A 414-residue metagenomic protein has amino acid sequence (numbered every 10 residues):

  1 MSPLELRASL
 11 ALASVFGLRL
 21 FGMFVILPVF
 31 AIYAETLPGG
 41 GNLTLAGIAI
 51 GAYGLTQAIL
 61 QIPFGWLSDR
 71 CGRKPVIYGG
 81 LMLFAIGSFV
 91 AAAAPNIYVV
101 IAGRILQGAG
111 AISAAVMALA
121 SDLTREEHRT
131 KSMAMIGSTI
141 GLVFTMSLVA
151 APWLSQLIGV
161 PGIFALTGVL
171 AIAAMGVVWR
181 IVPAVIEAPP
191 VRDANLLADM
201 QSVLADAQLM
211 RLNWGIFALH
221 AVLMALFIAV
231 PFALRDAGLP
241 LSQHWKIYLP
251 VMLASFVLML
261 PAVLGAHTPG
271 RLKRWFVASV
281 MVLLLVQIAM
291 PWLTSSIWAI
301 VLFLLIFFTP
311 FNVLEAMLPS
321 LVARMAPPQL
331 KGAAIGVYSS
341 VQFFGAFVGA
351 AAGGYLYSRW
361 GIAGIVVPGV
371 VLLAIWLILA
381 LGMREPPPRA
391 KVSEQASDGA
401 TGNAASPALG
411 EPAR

Functional and structural regions predicted by a protein language model:
M1-E5, P183-G215: Juxtamembrane intracellular "pre-TM" segments in multi-pass secondary transporters
I59-P95: Conserved MFS/SLC helix-loop-helix module at the cytosolic interface between two early adjacent transmembrane helices
L60-C71, V257-R271, Y357: Helix-to-loop junctions at the C-terminal end of transmembrane segments in multipass secondary transporters
P75-F89, R274-I288, V370: Structural signature of the two symmetry-related core transmembrane helices
G103-G141: Cytoplasmic helix-loop-helix junction between adjacent transmembrane helices in 12-TM secondary transporters
I136-W179: Helix-loop-helix hairpin linking two adjacent transmembrane segments in secondary transporters
V169-A188, L379-R384: C-terminal membrane-cytosol helix-exit motif in multi-pass small-molecule transporters
K273-L318: C-terminal transmembrane helical hairpin of 12-TM major facilitator-type secondary transporters
